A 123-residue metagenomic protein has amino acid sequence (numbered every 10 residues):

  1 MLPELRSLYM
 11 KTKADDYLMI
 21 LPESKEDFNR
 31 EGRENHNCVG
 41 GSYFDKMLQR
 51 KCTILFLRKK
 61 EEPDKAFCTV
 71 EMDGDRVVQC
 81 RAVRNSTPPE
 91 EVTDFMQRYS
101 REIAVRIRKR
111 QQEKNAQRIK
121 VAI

Functional and structural regions predicted by a protein language model:
M1-I123: Catalytic-core elements of nucleic-acid end-processing and repair enzymes
